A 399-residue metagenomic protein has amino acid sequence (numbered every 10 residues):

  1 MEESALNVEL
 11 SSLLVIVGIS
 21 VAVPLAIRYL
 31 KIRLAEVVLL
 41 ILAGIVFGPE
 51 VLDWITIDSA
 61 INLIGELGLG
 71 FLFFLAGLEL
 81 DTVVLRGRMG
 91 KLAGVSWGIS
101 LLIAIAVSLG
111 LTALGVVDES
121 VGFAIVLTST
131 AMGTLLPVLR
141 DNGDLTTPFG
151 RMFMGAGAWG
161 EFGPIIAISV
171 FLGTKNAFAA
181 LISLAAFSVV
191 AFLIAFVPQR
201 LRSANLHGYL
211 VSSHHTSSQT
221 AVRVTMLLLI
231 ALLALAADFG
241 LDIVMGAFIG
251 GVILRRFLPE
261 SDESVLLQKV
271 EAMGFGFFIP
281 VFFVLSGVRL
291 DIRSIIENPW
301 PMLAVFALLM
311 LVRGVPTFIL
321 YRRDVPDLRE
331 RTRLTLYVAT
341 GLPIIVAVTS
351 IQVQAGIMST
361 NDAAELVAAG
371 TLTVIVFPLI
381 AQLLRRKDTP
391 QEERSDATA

Functional and structural regions predicted by a protein language model:
M1-N7, I194-V224, P259-L266, R386-A399: Intrinsically disordered, low-complexity non-transmembrane regions of multi-pass membrane transporters
E3-G18, V38, I57-F74, V117-M132 (+4 more regions): Structural signature of hydrophobic alpha-helical transmembrane segments
L6, L10, L52-D53, A104-L111 (+4 more regions): Hydrophobic alpha-helical transmembrane segments in multi-pass integral membrane proteins
S12-P24, D81-A113, D118-E119, A177-F192 (+3 more regions): Entry/N-cap segments of selected transmembrane alpha helices and their immediately preceding amphipathic helices
G18-I32, F73-G87, G133-T146, A195-L210 (+3 more regions): C-terminal ends of transmembrane helices
A26-L34, V46-K91, H207-A304: Membrane-interface junctions of multi-pass transporters
V38, I55, S59, R86-W97 (+7 more regions): The feature identifies polytopic integral membrane transport proteins across all domains of life
L101-V107, L127-M152, G157-A167, V312-L320 (+2 more regions): Short helical (or helix-break) motifs at transmembrane helix termini and adjacent helical loops in multi-pass membrane
